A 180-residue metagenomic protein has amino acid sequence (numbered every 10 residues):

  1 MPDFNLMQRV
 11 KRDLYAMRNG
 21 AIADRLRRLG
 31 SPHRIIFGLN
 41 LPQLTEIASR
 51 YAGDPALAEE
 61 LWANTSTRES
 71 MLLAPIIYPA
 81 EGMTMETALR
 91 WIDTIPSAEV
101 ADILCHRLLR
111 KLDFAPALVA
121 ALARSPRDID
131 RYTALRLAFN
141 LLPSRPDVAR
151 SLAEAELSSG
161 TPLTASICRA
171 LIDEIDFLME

Functional and structural regions predicted by a protein language model:
M1-E180: Alpha-helical scaffold domains
